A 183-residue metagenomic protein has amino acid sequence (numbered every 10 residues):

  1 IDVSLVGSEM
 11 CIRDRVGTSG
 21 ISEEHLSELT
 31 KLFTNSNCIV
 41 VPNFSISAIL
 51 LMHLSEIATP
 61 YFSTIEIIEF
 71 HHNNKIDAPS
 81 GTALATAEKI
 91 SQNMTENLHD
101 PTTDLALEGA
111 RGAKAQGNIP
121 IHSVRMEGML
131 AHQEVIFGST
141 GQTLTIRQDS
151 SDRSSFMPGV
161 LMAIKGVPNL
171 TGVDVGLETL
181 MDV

Functional and structural regions predicted by a protein language model:
I1-G7, C11-I12: Single conserved hydrophobic/aromatic residue that forms the stacking wall/gate of nucleotide- or nucleobase-binding
R13, S36-I39, E66: Proline-centered loop/turn at the N-terminus of a beta-strand
G17-C38, H53-I57: Rossmann-fold NAD(P)-binding glycine/threonine-rich loop
S19-I21, N43-S45, F70-N73: Short, ordered loop/turn segments at secondary-structure junctions
E24-H25, A48-L50, K75-P79: Short acidic/glycine-rich loop or secondary-structure boundary segments that cap or lie
K31-V40, S139-I146: Glycine/charged-rich beta-loop-alpha catalytic/anionic-binding loops adjacent to active sites
L50-F62, A78: Rossmann-like NAD(P)H-binding beta-loop-alpha module
S63-I68, H72-V183: C-terminal substrate-binding/catalytic lobe of Rossmann-fold NAD(P)-dependent oxidoreductases
